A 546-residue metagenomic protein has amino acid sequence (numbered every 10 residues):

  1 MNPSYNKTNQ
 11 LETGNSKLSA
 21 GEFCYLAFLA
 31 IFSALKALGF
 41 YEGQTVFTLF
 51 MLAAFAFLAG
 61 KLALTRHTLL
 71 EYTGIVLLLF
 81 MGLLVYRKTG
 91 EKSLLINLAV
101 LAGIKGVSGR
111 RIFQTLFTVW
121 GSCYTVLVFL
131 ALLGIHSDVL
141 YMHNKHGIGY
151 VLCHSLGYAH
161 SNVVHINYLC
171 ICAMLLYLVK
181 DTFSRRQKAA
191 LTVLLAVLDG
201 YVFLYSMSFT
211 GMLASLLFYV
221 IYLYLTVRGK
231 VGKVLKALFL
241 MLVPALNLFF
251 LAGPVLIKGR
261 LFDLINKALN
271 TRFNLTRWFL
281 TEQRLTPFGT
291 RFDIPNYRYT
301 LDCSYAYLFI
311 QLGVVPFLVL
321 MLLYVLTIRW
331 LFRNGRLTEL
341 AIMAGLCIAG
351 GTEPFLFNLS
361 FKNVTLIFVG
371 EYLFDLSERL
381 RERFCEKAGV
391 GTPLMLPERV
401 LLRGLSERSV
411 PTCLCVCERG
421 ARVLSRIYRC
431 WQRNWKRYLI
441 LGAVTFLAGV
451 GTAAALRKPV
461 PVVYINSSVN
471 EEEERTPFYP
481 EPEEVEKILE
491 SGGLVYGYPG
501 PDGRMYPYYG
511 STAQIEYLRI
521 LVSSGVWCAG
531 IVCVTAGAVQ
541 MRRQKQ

Functional and structural regions predicted by a protein language model:
A27-A30, W330-F355, F361-F374, E386: Loop-to-helix entry and N-terminal half of a specific, functionally important transmembrane alpha helix in multi-pass
G39-T48, R87-L94, S161-N162, K188-L223 (+2 more regions): Helix-loop-helix junctions and helix-breaking kinks within/between transmembrane helices of multi-pass membrane
L70-F80, V179-A252: Hydrophobic alpha-helical segments of polytopic membrane proteins
M81-Y124, Y222-Y224, R329-W330: Transmembrane alpha-helical segments and their membrane-water interfaces
L133-T182, T210, S304-L308: Membrane-interface segments at transmembrane-helix junctions in multi-pass inner-membrane proteins
K267-T300, A306-L308, L312-L318, V495-G497: TM-adjacent membrane-interface loops and short helices in multi-pass inner/ER membrane proteins
V314-C347, Y372, A529-R542: Hydrophobic transmembrane alpha-helices and their immediate junctions
C347, N358-L402, S523-G537: Transmembrane alpha-helices of multi-pass inner-membrane enzymes
